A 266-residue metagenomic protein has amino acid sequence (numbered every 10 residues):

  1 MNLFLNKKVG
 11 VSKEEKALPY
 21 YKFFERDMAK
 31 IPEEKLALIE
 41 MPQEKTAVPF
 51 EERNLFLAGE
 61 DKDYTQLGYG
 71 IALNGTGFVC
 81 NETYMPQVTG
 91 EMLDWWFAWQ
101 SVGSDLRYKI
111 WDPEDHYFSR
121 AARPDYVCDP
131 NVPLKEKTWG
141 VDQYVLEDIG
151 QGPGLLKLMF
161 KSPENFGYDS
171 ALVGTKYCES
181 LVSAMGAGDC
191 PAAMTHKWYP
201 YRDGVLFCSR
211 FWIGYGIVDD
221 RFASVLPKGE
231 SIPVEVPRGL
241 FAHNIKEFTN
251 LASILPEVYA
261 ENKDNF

Functional and structural regions predicted by a protein language model:
N2-L73, M185-A187, Y199-F266: Terminal "cap-and-tail" regions of soluble proteins that handle hydrophobic small molecules
I71-M92: Terminal, regulation- and interaction-focused segments at domain boundaries
F78-E82, A193, G204: Extracellular structured ligand-interaction cores
M85-T89, D115, F211-I213: Short, flexible loop/turn elements at secondary-structure junctions
P86-L106: Amphipathic alpha-helical segments
Q87, Y168-G174, K197-L206: A short, structured loop/turn motif at beta-sheet edges
L106-Y117, D264-F266: Short, glycine/acidic-rich hinge or "gate" loops at secondary-structure transitions that mediate conformational
D115-G188: Glycine-rich portal/gate segments that line the openings of hydrophobic small-molecule binding cavities
